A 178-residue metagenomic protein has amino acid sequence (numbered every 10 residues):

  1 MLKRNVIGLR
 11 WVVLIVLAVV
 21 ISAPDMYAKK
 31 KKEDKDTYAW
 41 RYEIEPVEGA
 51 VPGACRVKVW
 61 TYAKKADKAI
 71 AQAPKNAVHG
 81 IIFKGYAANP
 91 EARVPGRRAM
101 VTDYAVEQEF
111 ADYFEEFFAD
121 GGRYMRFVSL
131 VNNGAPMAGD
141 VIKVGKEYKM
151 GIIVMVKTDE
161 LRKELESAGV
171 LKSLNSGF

Functional and structural regions predicted by a protein language model:
L2-V13: Bacterial N-terminal signal peptides that target proteins for export
V12-V20: Bacterial N-terminal signal peptides
P24-F178: Domain-level marker for long, solvent-exposed, non-transmembrane regions
